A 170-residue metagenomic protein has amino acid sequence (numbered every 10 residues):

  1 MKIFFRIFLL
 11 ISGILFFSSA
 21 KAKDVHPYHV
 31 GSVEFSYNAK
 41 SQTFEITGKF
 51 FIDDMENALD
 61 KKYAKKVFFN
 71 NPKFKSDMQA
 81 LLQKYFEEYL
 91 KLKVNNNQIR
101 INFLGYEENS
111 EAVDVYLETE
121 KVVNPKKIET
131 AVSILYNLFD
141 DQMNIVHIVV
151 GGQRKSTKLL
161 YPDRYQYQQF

Functional and structural regions predicted by a protein language model:
M1-R6: Positively charged n-region of N-terminal signal peptides that target proteins for export
I7-F16: Bacterial N-terminal signal peptides
S19: Phosphate-/polyanion-interacting regions in eukaryotic proteins
A22-F170: N-terminal soluble domains immediately following signal/targeting peptides that reside in extracytoplasmic
